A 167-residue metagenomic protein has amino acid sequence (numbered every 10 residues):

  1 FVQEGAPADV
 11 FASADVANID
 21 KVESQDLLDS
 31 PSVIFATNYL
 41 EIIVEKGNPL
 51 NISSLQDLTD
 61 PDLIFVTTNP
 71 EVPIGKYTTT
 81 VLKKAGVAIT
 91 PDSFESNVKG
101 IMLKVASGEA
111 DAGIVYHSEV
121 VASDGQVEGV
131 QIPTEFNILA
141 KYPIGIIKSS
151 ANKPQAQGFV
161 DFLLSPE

Functional and structural regions predicted by a protein language model:
Q3-P7, S13-D26, V33-T37, V44-E167: Exported/periplasmic ABC-transporter solute-binding proteins
